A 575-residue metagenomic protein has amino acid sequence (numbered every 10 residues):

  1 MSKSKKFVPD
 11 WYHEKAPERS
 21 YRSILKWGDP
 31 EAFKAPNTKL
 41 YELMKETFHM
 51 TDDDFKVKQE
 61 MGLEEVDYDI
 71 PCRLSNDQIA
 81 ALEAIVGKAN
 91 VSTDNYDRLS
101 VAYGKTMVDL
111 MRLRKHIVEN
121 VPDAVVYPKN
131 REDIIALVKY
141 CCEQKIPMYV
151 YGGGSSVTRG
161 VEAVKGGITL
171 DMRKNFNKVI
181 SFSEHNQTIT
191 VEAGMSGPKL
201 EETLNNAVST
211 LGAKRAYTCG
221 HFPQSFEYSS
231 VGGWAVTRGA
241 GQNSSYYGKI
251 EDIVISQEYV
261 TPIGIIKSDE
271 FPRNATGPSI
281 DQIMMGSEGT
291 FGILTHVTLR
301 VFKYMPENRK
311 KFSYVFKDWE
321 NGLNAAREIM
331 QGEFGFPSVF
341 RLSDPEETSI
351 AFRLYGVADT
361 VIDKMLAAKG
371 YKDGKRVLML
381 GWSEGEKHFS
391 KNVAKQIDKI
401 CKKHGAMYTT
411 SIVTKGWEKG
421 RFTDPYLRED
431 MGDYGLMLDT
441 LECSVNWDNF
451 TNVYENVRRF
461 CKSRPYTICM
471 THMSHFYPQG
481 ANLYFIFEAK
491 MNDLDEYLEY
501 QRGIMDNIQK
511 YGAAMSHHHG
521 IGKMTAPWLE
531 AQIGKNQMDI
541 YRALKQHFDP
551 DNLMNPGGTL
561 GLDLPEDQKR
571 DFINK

Functional and structural regions predicted by a protein language model:
M1-I135, K139, V157-Q187, E347-L354 (+4 more regions): N-terminal flexible segment immediately upstream of the FAD-binding catalytic core in FAD-dependent oxidoreductases
K34-L40, M44-V57, V91-M111, S313-V315 (+3 more regions): C-terminal substrate-recognition/cap domain of FAD-linked oxidoreductases
C141, G289, D549: Conserved, mostly hydrophobic/aromatic
L170, K174, I255-Y259, Q282-G286 (+4 more regions): Short beta-strand elements
K178-R341, R570-K575: FAD-binding subdomain of flavoenzyme oxidoreductases
G522-K575: Activity-critical C-terminal alpha-helical subdomain
